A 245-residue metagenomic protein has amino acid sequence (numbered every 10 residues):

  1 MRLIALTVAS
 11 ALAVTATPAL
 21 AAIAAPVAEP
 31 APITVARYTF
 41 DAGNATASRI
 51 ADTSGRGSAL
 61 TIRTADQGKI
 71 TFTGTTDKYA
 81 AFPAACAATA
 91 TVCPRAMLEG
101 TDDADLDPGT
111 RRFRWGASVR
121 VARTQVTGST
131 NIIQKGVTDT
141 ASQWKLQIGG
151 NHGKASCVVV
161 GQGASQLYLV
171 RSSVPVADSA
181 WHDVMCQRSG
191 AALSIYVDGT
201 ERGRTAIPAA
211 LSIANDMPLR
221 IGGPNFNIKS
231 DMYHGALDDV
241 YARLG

Functional and structural regions predicted by a protein language model:
R2-T7, A25-V92: Extracytoplasmic low-complexity segments
V27-E29, F82-F113, K135-G136, L169-P175: Short surface loop/edge beta-strand patches of beta-sandwich-type extracellular domains that form ligand-contact sites
V35-N44, R114-R123, S230-G245: Extracellular, beta-strand-rich glycan-interacting domains
Q67, T130-V158: Glycan-recognition/cleft segments
G109-R111, W115-A141: Secretory/extracellular carbohydrate-interaction modules and structurally similar beta-sandwich "look-alikes"
C157-D183, T205: Short, aromatic/His-centered strand-loop micro-motif at the edge of beta-sheets
A180-S194: Localized edge beta-strand/strand-to-loop motifs within extracellular or lumenal beta-rich domains
T205-A236: Flexible glycan-contacting loops in extracellular carbohydrate-active proteins
